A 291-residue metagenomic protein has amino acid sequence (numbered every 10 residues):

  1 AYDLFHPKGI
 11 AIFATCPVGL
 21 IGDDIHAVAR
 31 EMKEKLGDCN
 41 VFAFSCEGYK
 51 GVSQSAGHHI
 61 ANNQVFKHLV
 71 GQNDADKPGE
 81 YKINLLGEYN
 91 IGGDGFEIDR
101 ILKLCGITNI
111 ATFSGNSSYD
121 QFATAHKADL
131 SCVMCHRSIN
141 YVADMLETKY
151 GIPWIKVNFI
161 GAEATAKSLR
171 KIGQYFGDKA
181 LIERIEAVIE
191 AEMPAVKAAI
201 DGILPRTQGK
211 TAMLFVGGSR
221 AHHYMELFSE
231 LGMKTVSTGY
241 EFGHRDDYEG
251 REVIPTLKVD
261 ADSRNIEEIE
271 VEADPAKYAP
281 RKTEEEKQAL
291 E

Functional and structural regions predicted by a protein language model:
A1-E291: An N-terminal assembly and electron-transfer interface module characteristic of large anaerobic redox and radical
